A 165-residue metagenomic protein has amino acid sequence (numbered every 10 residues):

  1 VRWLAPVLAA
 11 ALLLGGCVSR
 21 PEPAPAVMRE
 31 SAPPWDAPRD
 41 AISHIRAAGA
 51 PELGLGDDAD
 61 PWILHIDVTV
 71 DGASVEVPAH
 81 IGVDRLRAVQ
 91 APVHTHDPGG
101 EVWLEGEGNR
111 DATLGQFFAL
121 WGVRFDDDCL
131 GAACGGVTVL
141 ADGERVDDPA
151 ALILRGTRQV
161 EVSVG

Functional and structural regions predicted by a protein language model:
V1-G15: Sec-dependent bacterial lipoprotein signal peptides
C17-G165: Ubiquitin-like/PB1-type beta-grasp interaction modules and other compact soluble beta-rich domains
